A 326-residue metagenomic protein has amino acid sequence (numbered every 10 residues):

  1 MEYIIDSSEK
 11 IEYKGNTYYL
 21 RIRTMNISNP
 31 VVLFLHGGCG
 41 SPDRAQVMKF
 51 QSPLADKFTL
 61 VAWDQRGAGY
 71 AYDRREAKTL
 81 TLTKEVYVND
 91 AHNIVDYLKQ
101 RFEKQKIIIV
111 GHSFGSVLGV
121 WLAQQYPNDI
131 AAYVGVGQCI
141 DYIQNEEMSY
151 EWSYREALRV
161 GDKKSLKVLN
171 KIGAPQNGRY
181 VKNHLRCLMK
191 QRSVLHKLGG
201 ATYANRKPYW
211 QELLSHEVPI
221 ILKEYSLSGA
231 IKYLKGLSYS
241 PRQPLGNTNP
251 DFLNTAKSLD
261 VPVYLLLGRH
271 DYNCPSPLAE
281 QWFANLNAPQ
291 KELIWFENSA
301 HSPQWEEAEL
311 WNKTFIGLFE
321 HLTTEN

Functional and structural regions predicted by a protein language model:
G40-Q51: The serine-hydrolase catalytic nucleophile loop
R44-A45, G67-L82, Q144, Q304: Glycine-rich "HGGG/HGxG" loop immediately N-terminal to the catalytic nucleophile of the alpha/beta-hydrolase
L54-D73: Conserved alpha/beta-hydrolase
V86-K106, W121: Conserved acidic catalytic loop of the alpha/beta-hydrolase fold
N128-N177: A catalytic-pocket lid/entrance helix-loop region that shapes and gates access to the active site across common
V160-N254, V261: Alpha/beta-hydrolase
L259, L265-L267: Short beta-strand/loop motif that positions the catalytic acidic residue of the alpha/beta-hydrolase fold
S299-N312: Catalytic histidine-centered segment of alpha/beta-hydrolase-like enzymes
